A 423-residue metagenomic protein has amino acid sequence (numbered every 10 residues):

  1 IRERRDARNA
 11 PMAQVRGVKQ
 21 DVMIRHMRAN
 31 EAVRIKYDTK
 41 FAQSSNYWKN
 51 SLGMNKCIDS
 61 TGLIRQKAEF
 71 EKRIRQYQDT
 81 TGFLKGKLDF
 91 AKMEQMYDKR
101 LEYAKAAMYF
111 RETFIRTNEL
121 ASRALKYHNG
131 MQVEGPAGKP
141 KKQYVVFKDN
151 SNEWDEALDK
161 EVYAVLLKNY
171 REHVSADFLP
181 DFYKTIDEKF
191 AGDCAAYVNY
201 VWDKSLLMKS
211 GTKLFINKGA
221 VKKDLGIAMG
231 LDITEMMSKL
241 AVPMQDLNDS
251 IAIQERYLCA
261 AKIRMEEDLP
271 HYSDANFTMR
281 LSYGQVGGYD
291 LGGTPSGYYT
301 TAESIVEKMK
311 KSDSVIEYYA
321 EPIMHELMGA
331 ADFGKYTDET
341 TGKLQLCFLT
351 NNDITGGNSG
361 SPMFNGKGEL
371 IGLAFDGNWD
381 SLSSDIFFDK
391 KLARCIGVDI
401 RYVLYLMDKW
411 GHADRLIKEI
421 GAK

Functional and structural regions predicted by a protein language model:
I1-K423: Terminal presequence/propeptide segments associated with secretion/organelle targeting and zymogen/polyprotein
